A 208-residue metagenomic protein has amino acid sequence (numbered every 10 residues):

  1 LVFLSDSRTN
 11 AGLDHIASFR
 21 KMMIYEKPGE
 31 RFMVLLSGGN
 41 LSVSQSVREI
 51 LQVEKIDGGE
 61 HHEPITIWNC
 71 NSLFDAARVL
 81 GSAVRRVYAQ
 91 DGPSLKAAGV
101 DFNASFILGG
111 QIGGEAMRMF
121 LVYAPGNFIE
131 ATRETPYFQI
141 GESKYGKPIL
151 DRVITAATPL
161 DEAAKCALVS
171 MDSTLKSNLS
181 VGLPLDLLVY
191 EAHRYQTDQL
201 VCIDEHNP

Functional and structural regions predicted by a protein language model:
L1-P93, I140-T158: Conserved short S/T/G-enriched processing/targeting/catalytic segments and their helical context
V87-Q90, A97-P208: A two-mode feature
